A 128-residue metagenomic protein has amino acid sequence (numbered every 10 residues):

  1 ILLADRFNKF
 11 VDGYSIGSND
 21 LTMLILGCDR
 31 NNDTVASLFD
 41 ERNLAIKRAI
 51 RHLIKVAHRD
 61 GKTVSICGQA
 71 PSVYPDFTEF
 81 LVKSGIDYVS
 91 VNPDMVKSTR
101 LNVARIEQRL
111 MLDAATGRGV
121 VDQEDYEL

Functional and structural regions predicted by a protein language model:
I1-L128: Conserved alpha/beta-domain cores
